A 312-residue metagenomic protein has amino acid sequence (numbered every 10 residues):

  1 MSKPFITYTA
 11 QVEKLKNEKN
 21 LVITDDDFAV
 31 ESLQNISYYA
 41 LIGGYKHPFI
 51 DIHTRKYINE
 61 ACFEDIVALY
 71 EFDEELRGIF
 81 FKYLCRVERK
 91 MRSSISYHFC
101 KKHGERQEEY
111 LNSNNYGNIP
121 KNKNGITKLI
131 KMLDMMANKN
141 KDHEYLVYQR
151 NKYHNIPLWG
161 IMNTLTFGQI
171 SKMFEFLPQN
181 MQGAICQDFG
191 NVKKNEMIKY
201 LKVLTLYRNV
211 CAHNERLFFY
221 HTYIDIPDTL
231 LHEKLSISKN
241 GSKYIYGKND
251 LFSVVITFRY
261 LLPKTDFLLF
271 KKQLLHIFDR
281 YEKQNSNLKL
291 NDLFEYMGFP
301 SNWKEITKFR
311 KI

Functional and structural regions predicted by a protein language model:
M1-L206, F218-I312: Extended intrinsically disordered or low-complexity regions, especially N/C-terminal cytosolic tails and loops, rather
N214: Acidic/aromatic/glycine-rich contiguous surface patches that form carbohydrate-binding/processing clefts and analogous
